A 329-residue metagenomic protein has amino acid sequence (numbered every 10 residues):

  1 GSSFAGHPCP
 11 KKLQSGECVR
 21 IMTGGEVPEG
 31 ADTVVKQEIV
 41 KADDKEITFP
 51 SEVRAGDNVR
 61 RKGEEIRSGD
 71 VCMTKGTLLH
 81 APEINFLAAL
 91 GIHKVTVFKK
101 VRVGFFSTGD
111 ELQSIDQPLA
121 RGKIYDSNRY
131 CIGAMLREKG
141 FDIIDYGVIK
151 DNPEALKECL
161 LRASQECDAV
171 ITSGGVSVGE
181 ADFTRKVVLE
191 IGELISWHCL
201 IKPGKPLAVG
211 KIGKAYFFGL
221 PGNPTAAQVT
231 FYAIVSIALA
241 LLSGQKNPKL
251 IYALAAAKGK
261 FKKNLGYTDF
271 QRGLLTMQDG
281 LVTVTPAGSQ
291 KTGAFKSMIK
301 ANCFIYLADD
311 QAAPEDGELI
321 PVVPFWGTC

Functional and structural regions predicted by a protein language model:
G1-D145, G288, P324-W326: Short, glycine/charged-enriched hinge/interface segments at domain edges or termini
A5, P10, V19-M22, E158 (+4 more regions): N-terminal short leaders/motifs
G6, V27, I66, L189-C329: Flexible glycine/proline-rich
P10-L13, V53-I66, T77-A81, G122-Y130 (+8 more regions): Electropositive phosphate-/nucleotide-binding environments in soluble metabolic enzymes
Q37-E38, D70-M73, I84-A88, Y130-G133 (+12 more regions): Predominant activation on well-ordered alpha-helical scaffold segments within soluble catalytic domains
T96-L220, P224-T230: Helix-rich terminal scaffold detector
